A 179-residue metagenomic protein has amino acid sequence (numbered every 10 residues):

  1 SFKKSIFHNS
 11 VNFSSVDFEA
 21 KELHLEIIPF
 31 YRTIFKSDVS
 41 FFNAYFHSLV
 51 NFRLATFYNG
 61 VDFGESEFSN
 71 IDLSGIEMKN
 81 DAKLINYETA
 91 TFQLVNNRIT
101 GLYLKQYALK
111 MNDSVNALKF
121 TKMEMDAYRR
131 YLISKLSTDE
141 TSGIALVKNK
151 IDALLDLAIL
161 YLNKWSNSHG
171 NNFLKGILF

Functional and structural regions predicted by a protein language model:
S1-F179: Terminal module of membrane-associated proteins
